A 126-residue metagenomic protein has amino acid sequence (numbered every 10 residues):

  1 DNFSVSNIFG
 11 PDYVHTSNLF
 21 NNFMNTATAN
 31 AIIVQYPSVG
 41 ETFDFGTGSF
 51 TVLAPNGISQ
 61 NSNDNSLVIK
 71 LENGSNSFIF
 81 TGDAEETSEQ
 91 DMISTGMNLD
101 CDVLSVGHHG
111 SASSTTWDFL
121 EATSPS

Functional and structural regions predicted by a protein language model:
D1-S126: Non-globular, low-confidence helical/coil segments that flank catalytic cores
